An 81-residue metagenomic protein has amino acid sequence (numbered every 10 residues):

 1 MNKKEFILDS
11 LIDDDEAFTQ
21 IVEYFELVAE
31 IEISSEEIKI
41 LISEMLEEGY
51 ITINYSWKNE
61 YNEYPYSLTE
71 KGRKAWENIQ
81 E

Functional and structural regions predicted by a protein language model:
M1-S10, E81: Short alpha-helical segments that sit at the start of domains
D13-D14: Short helix-capping/turn signature of helix-turn-helix
A17-V28: Short acidic, hydrophobic short linear motifs in intrinsically disordered regions
I31-E48: Short amphipathic alpha-helical interaction segments
L46-S56: A short, conserved structural fragment
N59-N62: Short acidic/glycine-enriched loop/turn segments that link adjacent beta-strands
Y64-E81: Short, amphipathic alpha-helical interaction segments positioned at domain boundaries
